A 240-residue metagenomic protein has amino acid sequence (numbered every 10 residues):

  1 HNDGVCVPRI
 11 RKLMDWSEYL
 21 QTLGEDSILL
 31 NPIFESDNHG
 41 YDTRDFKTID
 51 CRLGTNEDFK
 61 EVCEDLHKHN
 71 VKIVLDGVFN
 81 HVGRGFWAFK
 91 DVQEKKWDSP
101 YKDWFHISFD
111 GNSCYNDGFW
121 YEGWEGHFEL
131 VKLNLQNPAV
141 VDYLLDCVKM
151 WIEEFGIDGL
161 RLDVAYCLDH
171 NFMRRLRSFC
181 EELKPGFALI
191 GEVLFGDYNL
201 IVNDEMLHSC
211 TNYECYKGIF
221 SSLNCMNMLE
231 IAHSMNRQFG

Functional and structural regions predicted by a protein language model:
H1-K72, V82, W87-D91, G126 (+1 more regions): N-terminal structural segment of carbohydrate-active enzymes
Y19-L23, D65-V71, A88-P100, W104 (+2 more regions): An active-site-proximal structural segment forming one wall of the substrate-binding cleft that immediately precedes
I28-L30, I73-L75, L160, L189-G191 (+1 more regions): Hydrophobic faces of well-ordered beta-strands that scaffold small-molecule active sites in alpha/beta enzyme cores
I28-N38, G77-F86, D163-D169, E192-D197: Short, solvent-exposed turn/loop segments enriched in Gly/Ser/Thr/Pro and often Arg
H39-C51, F79-F119, S178, D204-E214: Aromatic- and acidic-residue-enriched segments that line the glycan-binding/catalytic groove of carbohydrate-active
H69, W87-L130, G218, S222-F239: Core domains of carbohydrate- and sulfate-ester-processing enzymes
K90-V92, K96-W97, M173, R177-G240: Conserved alpha/beta catalytic core and glycan-binding cleft of carbohydrate-active enzymes
Y121-N199, I219-F220: Active-site neighborhood of glycoside hydrolase catalytic domains
